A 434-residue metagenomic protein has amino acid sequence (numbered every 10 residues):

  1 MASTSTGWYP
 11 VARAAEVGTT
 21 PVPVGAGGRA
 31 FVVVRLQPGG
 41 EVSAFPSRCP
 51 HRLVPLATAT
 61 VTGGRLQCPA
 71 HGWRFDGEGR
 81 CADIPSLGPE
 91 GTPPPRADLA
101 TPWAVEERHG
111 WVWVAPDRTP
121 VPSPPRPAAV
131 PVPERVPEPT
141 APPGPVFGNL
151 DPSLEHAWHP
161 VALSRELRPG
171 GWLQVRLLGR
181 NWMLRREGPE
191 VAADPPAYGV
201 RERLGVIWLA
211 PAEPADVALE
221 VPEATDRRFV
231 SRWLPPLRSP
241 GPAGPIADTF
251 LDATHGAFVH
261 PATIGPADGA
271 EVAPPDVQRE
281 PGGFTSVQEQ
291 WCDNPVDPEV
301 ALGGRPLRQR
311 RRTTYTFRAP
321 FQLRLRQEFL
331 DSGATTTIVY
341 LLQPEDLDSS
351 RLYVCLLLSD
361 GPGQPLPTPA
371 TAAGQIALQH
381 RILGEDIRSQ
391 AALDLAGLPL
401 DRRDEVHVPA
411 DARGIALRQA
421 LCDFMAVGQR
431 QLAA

Functional and structural regions predicted by a protein language model:
M1-V42, T62-G63, R74-P189, D194-A434: Rieske [2Fe-2S] iron-sulfur-binding subdomain
C49, C68, A193: Short cysteine-rich clusters marking metal-coordination/redox-active sites
P50-L53, G72, P85: Cys/His-coordinated zinc-binding microdomains
V54-A57, R74-D76: Short functional micro-motifs and their immediate structural scaffolds
